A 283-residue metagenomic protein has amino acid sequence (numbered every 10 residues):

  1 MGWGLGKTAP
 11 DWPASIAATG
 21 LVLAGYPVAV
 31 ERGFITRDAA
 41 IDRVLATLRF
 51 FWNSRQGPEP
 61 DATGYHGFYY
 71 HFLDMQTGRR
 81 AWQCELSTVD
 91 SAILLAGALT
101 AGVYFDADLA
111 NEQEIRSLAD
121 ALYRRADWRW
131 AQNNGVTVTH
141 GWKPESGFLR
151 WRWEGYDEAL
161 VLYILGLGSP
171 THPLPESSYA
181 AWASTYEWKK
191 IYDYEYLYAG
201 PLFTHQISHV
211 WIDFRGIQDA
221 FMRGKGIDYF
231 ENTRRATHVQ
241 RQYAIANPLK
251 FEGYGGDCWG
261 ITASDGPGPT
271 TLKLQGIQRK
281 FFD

Functional and structural regions predicted by a protein language model:
M1-D283: Ser/Thr/Asn(+Pro)-rich, low-complexity disordered segments
